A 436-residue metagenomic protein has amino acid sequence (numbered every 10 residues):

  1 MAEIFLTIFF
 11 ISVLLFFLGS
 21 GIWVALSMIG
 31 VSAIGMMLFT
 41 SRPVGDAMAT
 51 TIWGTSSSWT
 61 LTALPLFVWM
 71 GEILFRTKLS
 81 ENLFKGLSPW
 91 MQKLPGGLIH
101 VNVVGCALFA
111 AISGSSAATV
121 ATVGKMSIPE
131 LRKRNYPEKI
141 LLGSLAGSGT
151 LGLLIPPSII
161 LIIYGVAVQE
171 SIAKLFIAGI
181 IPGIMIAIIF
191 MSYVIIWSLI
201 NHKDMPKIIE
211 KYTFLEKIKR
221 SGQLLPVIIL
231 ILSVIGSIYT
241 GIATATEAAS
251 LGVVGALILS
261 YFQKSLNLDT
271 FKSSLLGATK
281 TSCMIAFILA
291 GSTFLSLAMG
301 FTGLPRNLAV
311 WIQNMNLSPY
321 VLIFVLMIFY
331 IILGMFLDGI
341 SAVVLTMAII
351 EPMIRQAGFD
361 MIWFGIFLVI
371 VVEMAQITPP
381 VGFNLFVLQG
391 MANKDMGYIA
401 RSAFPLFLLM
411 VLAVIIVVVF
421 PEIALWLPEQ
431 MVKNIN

Functional and structural regions predicted by a protein language model:
M1-N436: Alpha-helical transmembrane segments of multi-pass membrane transport proteins
